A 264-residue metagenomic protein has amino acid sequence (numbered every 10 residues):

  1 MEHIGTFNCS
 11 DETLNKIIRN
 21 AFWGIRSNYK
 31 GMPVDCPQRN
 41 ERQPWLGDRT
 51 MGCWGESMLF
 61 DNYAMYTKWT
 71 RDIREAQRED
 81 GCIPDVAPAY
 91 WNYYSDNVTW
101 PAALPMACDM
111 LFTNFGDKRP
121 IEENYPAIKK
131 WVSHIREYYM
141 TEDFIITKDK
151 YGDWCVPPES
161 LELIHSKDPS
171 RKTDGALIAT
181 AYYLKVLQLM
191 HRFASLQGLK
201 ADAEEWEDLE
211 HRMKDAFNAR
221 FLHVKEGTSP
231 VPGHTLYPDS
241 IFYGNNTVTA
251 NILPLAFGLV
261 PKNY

Functional and structural regions predicted by a protein language model:
E2-N20, R26-Y29, P33-D85, T113-A179 (+2 more regions): Active-site acid/base region of carbohydrate-active enzymes
K16, N20, K68, T99 (+2 more regions): Generic alpha-helical secondary structure signal
G55, A107-M110, V186-F193, F257: Core register positions within helices of long alpha-helical scaffolds
A89-D96: Aromatic/His-enriched, Gly/Pro-containing loop or helix-boundary segments that lie immediately adjacent to catalytic
P101, C108, T180, L184-L187 (+1 more regions): TPR repeat positional signature
